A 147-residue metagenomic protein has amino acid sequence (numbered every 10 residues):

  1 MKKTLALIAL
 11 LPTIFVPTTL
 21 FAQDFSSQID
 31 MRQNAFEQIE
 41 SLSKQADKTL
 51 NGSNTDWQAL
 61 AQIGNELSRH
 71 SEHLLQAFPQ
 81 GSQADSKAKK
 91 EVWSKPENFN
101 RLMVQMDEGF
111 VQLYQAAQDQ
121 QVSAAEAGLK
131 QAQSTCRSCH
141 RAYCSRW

Functional and structural regions predicted by a protein language model:
M1-I8: Bacterial N-terminal signal peptides that target proteins for export
L7, A35-Q38, T135: Residue-level recognition of specific faces of alpha-helices
V16-A22: N-terminal signal peptide c-region/cleavage motif recognized by signal peptidases
F25-G128: Extracytoplasmic c-type cytochrome modules immediately beyond a signal peptide or single-pass transmembrane anchor
Q120, A142-W147: Inter-heme linker and motif-flanking segments adjacent to c-type heme-binding CXXCH motifs in c-type cytochromes
A132-C144: The canonical Cys-X-X-Cys-His
